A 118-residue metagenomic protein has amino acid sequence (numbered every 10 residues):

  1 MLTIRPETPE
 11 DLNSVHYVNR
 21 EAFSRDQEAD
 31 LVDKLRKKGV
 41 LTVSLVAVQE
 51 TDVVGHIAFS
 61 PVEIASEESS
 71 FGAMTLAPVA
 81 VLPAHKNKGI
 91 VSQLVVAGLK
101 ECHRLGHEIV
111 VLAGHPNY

Functional and structural regions predicted by a protein language model:
M1-L31, K38-V53, A73-T75: Short amphipathic alpha-helix that is part of the acyltransferase structural core
V62-L76, K86: A conserved beta-turn-beta hairpin within the catalytic core of GNAT-like acetyltransferases that forms part
L76, V81, N87-K100, L112: Conserved acetyl-CoA-binding loop-helix of GNAT-fold acetyltransferases
R104-V110, G114-Y118: Conserved active-site alpha-helix within GNAT-family acetyltransferase domains
